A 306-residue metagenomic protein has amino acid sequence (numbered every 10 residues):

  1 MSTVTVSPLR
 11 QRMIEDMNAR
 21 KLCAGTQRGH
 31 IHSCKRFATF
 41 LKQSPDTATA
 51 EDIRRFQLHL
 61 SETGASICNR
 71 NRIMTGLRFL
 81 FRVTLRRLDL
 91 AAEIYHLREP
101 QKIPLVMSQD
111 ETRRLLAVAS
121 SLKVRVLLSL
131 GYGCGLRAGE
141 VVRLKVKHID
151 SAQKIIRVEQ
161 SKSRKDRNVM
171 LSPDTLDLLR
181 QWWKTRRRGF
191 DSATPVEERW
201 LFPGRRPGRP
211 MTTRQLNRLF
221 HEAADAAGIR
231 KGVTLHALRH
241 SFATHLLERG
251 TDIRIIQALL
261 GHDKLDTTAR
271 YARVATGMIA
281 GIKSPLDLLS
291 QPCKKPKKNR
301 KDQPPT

Functional and structural regions predicted by a protein language model:
M1-T306: Conserved catalytic core of the tyrosine transesterase superfamily
